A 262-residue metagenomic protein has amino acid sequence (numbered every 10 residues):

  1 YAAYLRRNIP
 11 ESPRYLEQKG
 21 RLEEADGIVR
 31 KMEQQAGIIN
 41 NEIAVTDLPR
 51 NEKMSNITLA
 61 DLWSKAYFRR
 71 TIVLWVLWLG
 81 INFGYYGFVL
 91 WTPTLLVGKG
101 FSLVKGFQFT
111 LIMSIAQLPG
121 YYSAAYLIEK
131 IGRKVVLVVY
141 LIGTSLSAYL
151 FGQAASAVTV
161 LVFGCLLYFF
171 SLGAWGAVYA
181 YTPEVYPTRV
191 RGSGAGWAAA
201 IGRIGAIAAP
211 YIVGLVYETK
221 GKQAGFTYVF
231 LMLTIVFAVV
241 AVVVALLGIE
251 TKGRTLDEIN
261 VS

Functional and structural regions predicted by a protein language model:
Y1-S262: Transmembrane-helix signature of 12-pass secondary carriers
